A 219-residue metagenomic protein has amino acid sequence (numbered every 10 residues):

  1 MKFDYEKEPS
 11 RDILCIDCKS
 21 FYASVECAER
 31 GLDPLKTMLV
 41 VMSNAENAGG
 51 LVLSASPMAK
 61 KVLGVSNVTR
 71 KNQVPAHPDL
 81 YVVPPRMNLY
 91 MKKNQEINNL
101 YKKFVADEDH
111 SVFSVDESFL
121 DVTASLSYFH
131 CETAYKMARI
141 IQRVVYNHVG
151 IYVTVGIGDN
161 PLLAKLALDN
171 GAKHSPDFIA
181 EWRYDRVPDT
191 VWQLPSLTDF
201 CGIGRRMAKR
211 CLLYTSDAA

Functional and structural regions predicted by a protein language model:
M1-F119, L126: Residues that scaffold, gate, or flank divalent-cation-dependent active/transport sites
V115-V122, D159-A164: Short, conserved phosphate-binding/catalytic loop or strand-edge motifs used in phosphoryl-/nucleotidyl-transfer
L120-R139: Catalytic palm subdomain of template-directed nucleic-acid polymerases, centered on the conserved carboxylate motif
M137-T198: Long, highly charged, low-complexity intrinsically disordered interaction regions that mediate electrostatic DNA/RNA
Y214-A219: Conserved small/polar residues in nucleotide/adenosyl-binding loops
